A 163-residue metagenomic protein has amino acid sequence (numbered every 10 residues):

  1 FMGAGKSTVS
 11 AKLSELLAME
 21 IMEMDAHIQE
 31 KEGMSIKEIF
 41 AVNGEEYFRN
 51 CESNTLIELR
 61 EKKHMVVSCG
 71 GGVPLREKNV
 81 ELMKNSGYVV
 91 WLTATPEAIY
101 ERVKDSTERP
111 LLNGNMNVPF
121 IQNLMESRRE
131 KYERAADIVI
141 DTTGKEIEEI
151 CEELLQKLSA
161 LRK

Functional and structural regions predicted by a protein language model:
F1: P-loop (Walker A) phosphate-binding loop of NTP-binding proteins
S7: Walker A/P-loop
K12, L16, K62, E126-K163: NTP-dependent small-molecule kinase module
E23-V73, E77-K84, R109-P110: ATP-dependent small-molecule kinase phosphotransfer cores that center on conserved nucleotide phosphate-binding segments
G71-V73, T95-E97, K145: Short glycine-rich anion-binding loops that position phosphate/pyrophosphate groups of nucleotides and phosphorylated
N85-E130: A glycine- and Lys/Arg-enriched "phosphate-lid" helix/loop adjacent to the NTP-binding pocket of small-molecule kinases
